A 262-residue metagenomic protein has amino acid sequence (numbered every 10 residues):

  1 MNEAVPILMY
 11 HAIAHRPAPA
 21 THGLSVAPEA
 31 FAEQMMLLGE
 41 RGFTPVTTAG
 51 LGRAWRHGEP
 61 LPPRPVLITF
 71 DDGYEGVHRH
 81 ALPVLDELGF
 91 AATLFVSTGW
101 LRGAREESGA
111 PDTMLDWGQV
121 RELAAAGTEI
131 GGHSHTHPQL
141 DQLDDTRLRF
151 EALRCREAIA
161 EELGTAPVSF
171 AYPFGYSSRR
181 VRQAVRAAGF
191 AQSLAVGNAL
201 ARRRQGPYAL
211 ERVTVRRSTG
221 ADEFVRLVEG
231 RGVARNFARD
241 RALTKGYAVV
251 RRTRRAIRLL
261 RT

Functional and structural regions predicted by a protein language model:
M1-N2, G39, L82-F90, T113-G132 (+1 more regions): Acidic (Asp/Glu)-rich catalytic clusters
M1-T69, E75-H80, Q142-T262: C-terminal active-site subregion of NodB/CE4 polysaccharide deacetylases
L8-A12, E129-H137: Histidine-centered catalytic micro-motifs
I13-R16, G99-R102, T136-Q139: A short, flexible beta-alpha/helix-coil linker loop
G52-R53, H78-H80, E107-A125, N198: Alpha-helical scaffolding within the catalytic cores of extracellular/periplasmic polymer-degrading hydrolases
T69-F70, G131: Generic enzyme active-site microenvironment
Y74-E75, T136: Short, glycine/acidic-enriched loop or turn micro-motifs at the edges of active sites
G89-D112: A short, conserved beta-to-alpha structural element at the edge of catalytic cores that scaffolds binding
